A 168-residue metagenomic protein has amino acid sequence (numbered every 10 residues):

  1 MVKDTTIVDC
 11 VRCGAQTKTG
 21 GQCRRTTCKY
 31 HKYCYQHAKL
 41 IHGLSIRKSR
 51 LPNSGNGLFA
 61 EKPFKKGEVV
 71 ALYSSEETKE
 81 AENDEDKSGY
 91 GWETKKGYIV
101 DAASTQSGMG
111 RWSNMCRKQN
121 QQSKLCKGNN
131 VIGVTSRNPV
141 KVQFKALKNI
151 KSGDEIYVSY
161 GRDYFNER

Functional and structural regions predicted by a protein language model:
V2-V8, R25: Short, flexible, mixed-charge glycine/proline-rich loop motifs that serve as phosphate/nucleic-acid-contacting
T6-C10, R117-R168: C-terminal SET catalytic tail plus cysteine-rich post-SET Zn-binding segment of SAM-dependent SET-domain
V11-L40: Cys/His-rich Zn2+-coordinating "finger/knuckle" modules used by eukaryotic regulatory proteins
R12, Y33, F59, P63 (+4 more regions): Beta-strand cores of modular interaction/reader domains in eukaryotic scaffold and signaling proteins, especially PDZ
Q22-T26, Y35-Q36, I46, L72-Y73 (+4 more regions): Intrinsically disordered, low-complexity regions enriched in proline, serine, glycine and charged residues
I41-G133: Catalytic cores of histone-lysine modification enzymes
